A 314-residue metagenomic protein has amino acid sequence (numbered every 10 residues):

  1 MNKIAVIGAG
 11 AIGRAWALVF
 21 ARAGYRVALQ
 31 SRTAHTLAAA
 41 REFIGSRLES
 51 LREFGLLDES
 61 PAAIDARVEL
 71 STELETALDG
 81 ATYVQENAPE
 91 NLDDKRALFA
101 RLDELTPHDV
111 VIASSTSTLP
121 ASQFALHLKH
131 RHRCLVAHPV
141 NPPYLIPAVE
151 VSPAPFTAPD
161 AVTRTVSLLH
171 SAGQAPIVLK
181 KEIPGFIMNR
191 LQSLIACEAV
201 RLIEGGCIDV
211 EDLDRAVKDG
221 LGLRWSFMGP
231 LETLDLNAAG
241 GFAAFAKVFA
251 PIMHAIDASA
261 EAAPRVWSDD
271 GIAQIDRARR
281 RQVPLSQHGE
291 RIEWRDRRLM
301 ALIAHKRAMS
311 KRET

Functional and structural regions predicted by a protein language model:
M1-F54: NAD(P)+-binding Rossmann beta1-loop-alpha1 motif at the extreme N-terminus of oxidoreductases
A15, P143-S152, S171-A172, I177 (+2 more regions): Active-site-proximal catalytic alpha-helix in oxidoreductases
A23, Q174, G205, V210-T314: NAD(P)-dependent Rossmann-like dehydrogenase/reductase catalytic/cofactor-binding core
A28, S71, Q85, L135-A137 (+1 more regions): Hydrophobic/aromatic beta-strand patches that form the interior of the parallel beta-sheet core in alpha/beta enzyme
T36, S50-L57, A62-V111: Rossmann-like NAD(P)-binding element
S114-K181, G185, N189: Rossmann-fold dinucleotide-binding core
